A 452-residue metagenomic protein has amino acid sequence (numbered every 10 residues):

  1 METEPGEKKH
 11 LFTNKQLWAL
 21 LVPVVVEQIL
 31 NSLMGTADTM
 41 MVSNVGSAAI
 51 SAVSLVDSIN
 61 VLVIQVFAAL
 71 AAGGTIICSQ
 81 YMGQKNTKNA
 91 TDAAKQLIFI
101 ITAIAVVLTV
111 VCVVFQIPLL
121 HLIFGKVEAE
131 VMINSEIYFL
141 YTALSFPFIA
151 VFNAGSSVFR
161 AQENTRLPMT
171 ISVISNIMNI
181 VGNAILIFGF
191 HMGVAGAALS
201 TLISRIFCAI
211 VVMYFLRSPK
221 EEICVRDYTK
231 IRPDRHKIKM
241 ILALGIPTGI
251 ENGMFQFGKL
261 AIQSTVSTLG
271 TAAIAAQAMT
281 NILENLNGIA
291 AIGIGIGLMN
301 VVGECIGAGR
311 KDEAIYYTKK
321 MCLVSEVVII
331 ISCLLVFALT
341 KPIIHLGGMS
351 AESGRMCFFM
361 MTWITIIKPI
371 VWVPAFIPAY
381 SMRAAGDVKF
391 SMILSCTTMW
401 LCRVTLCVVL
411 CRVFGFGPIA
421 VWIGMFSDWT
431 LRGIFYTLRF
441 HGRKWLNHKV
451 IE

Functional and structural regions predicted by a protein language model:
M1-V24, C78-S145, G189-I246, V302-K368 (+1 more regions): Short alpha-helical transmembrane segments in multi-pass integral membrane proteins
K9-M40, N44-V45, V61-G73, I77 (+6 more regions): N-terminal transmembrane alpha-helices
A19-D38, Y141, S175, S204-C208 (+3 more regions): Transmembrane helical elements of multi-pass membrane transporters/channels
V26, L30, M34, V63-F67 (+15 more regions): Residue-level hotspots within pore-lining transmembrane alpha-helices of multi-pass secondary transporters
I29, L33-S51, L120-A129, I185-M192 (+4 more regions): Helix-terminus/linker motif at the lipid-water interface of multi-pass membrane proteins
S47-S58, S135, F139, A198 (+4 more regions): Small-residue hotspots at the loop-to-helix junctions and early N-terminal turns of transmembrane alpha-helices
I50-V110, I149-P168, I274-T340, W372-C396 (+1 more regions): Small-residue-rich hydrophobic transmembrane alpha-helices
A71, Y141-R160, P168-N176, A197-V212 (+5 more regions): Short runs within selected transmembrane alpha-helices of multi-pass transporters and secretion channels
